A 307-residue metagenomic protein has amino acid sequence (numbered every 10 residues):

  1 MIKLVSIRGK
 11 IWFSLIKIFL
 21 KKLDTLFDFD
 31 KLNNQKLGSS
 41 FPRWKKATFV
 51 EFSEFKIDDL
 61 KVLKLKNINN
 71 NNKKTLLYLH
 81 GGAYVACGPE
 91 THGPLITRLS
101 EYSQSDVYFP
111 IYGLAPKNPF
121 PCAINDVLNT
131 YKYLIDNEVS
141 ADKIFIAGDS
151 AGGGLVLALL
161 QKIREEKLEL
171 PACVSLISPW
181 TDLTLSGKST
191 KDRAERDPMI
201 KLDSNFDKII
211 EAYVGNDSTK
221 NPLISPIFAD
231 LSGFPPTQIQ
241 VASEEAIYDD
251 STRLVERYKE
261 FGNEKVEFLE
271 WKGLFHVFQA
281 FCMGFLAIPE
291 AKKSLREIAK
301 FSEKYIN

Functional and structural regions predicted by a protein language model:
M1-L4: N-terminal low-complexity, Ser/Thr- and acidic-residue-enriched intrinsically disordered segments
S6-I7, L15-L23, S53-N307: Alpha/beta-hydrolase superfamily serine-hydrolase fold, recognizing
I7-E54: An N-terminal hydrophobic leader/cap segment in hydrolases
